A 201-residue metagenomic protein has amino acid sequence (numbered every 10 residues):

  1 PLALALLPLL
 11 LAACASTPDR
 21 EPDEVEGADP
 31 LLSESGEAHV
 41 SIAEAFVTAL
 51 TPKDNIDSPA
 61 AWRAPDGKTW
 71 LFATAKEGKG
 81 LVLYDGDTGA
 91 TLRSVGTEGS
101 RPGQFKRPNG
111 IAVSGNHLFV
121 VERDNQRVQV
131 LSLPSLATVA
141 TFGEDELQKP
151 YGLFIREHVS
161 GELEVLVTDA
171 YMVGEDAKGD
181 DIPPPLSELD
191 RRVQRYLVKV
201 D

Functional and structural regions predicted by a protein language model:
L11-A13: C-terminal motif of bacterial Sec signal peptides marking the signal peptidase cleavage site
A15-P18: Bacterial signal peptide processing site
S35-P52, R93-Q104, F142-E146, K199-D201: Surface-exposed loop and turn segments in beta-propeller and other repeat-based domains that flank or scaffold
E44-V82, R107-N109: Beta-strand-rich domains and repeat architectures in extracellular enzymes and scaffolds, especially beta-propellers
N55-G67, N109-S114, F154-E162, D169-M172: Structural signature of eukaryotic scaffold interfaces centered on beta-propeller domains
D85-G89, S132-L136, V198-V200: Short loop/turn segments that connect beta-strands within beta-propeller blades
G89-Q126, E144-E146, Y151: Blade-loop segments of beta-propeller domains
D124-D190: Asp-box/WD-like beta-propeller blade repeats and closely related beta-sheet repeat scaffolds
